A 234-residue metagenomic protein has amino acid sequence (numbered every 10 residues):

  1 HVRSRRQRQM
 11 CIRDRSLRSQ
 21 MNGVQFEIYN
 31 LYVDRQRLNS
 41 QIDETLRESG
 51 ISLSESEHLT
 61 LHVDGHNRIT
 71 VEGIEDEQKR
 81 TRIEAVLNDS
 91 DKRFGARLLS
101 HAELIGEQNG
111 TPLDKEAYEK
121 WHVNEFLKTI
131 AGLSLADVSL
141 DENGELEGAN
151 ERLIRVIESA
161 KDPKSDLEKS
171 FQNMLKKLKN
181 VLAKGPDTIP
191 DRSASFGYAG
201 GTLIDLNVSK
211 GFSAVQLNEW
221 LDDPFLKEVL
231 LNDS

Functional and structural regions predicted by a protein language model:
H1-I12: Single conserved hydrophobic/aromatic residue that forms the stacking wall/gate of nucleotide- or nucleobase-binding
R13-V33: N-terminal presequence-like segments and adjacent domain-start helices
Q20, Q36-S234: Polar, low-complexity export/assembly segments characteristic of proteins that are secreted or assemble on the cell
